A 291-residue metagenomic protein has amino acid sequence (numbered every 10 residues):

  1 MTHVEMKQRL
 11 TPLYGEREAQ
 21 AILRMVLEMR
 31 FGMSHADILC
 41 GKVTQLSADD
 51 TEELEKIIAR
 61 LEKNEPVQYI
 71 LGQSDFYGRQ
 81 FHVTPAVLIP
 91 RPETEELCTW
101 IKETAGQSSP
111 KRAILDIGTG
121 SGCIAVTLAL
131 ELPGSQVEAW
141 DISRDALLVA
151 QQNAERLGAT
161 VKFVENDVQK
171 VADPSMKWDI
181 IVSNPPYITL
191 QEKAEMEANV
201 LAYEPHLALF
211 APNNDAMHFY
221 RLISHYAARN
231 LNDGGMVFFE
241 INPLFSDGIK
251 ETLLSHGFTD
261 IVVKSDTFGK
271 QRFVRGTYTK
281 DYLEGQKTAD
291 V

Functional and structural regions predicted by a protein language model:
M1-L71: N-terminal auxiliary segments of SAM/dcSAM-dependent transferases
E5, R9, M25, E53-K56 (+6 more regions): Alpha-helical elements of Rossmann-like donor-binding domains used by nucleotide-donor carbohydrate transfer enzymes
M33-S34, G41, E65-P66, L71 (+6 more regions): Residue-level signal for pocket-adjacent positions within structured domains
K42, E55-P133, V137-Q152, R275: SAM-dependent Rossmann-like transferase core, predominantly class I methyltransferases with a strong bias toward
D50, P90-E93, F219: An acidic site on a long C-lobe helix of protein kinase domains
E131, S135, W140-E284: S-adenosylmethionine
